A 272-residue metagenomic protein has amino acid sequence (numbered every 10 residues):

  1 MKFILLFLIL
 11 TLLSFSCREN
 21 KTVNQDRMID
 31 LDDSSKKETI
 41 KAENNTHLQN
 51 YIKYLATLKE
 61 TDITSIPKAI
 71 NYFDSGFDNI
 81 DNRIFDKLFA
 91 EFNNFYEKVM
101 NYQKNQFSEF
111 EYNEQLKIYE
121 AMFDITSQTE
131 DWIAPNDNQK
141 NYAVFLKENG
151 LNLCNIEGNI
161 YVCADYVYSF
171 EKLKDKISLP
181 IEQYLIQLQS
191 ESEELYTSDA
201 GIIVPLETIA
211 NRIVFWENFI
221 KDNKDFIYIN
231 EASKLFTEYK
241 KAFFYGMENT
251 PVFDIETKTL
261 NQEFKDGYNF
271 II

Functional and structural regions predicted by a protein language model:
M1-L8: Sec-dependent signal peptide recognition, specifically the positively charged N-region followed immediately by
L13-S16: C-terminal motif of bacterial Sec signal peptides marking the signal peptidase cleavage site
R18-N20: Bacterial signal peptide processing site
D30-L153: N-terminal Sec/ER secretory leader and immediately downstream segment of secreted/extracellular precursors
N82-R83, E171-L179, F219-N230, I271-I272: Short solvent-exposed coil/turn linkers within tandem alpha-helical repeat scaffolds
N113, K117-I125, W132-P135, N141-Y142 (+4 more regions): Short coil/linker segments at helix-helix boundaries
T208-N211, I227-E231: Structural signature of alpha-solenoid helical repeat junctions
